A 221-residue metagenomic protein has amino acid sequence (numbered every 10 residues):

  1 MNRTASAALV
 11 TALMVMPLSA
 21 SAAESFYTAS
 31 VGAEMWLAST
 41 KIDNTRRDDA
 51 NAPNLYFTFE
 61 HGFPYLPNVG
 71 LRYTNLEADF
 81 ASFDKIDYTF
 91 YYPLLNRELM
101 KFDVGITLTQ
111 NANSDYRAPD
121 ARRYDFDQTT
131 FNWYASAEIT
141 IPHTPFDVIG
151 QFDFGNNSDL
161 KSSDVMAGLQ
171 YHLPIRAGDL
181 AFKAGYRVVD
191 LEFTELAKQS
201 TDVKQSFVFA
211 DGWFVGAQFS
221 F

Functional and structural regions predicted by a protein language model:
M1-T28, F221: Cleavable N-terminal export/targeting peptides
L18, Y56-Y65, Y91-R97, A137-H143 (+3 more regions): Outer-membrane beta-barrel proteins
S21-E77: Short glycine/proline- and aromatic-enriched beta-strand/turn motifs that initiate or cap beta-hairpins
Y27, D49-L55, S82-I86, M100 (+4 more regions): Residues that define the transmembrane beta-barrel architecture of outer-membrane proteins
Y27-V31, L55, P67-L71, M100-I106 (+5 more regions): Transmembrane beta-strands of outer-membrane beta-barrel proteins
A33-K41, Y73-E77, L108-S114, F131 (+5 more regions): Transmembrane beta-strands of outer-membrane beta-barrel pores
F63-V148: Gram-negative (and chloroplast) outer-membrane scaffold detector with strong preference for beta-barrel transmembrane
L173, V208-F221: Outer-membrane beta-barrel "beta-signal"
